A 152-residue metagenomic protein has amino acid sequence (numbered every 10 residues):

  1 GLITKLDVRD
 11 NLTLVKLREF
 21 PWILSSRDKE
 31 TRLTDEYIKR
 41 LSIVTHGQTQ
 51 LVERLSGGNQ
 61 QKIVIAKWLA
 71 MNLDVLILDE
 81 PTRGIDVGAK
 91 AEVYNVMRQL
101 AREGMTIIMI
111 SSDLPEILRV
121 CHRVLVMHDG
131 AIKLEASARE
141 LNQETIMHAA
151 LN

Functional and structural regions predicted by a protein language model:
G1-N152: Glycine-rich phosphate-binding loops of nucleotide-dependent enzymes
